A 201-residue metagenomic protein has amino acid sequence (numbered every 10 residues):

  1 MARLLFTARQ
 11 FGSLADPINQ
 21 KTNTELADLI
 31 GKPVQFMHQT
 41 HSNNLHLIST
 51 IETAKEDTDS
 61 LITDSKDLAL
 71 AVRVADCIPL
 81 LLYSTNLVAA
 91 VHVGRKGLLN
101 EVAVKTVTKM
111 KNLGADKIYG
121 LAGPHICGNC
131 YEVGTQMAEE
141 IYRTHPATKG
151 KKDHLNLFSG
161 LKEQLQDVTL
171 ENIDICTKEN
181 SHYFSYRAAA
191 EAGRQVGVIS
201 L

Functional and structural regions predicted by a protein language model:
M1-L201: Active-site microenvironment for binding and transforming phosphate-containing groups
